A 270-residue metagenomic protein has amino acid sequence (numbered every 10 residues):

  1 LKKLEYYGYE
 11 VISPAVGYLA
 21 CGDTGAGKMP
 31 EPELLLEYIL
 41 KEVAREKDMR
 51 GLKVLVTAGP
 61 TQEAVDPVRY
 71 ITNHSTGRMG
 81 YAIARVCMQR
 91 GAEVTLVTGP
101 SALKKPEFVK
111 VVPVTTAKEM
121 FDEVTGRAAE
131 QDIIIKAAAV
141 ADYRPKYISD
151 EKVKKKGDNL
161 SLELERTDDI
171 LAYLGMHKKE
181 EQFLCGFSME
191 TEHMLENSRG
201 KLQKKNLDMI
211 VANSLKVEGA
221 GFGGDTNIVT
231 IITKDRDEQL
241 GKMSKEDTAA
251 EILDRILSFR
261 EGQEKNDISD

Functional and structural regions predicted by a protein language model:
L1, V68, A84, V124 (+3 more regions): Generic hydrophobic/aromatic pocket-lining and core-packing "Φ" positions
L1-Y18, T24-I39, H177-M209: Short, glycine-/small-residue-rich phosphate/pyrophosphate-handling segment
K2-Y6, D48-T116: Glycine-rich phosphate/diphosphate-binding loop of Rossmann-like nucleotide-binding domains
L4, L36-L52, M120-I134: Short amphipathic alpha-helices and their capping/turn segments at secondary-structure boundaries
V16-L52, T72, K216-D270: Glycine-rich phosphate/pyrophosphate-binding loop and the adjoining helix
T72-R90, V153-L171, N206-A212, Q239-K242 (+2 more regions): Gly/Ser/Thr-rich active-site loops/lids in small-molecule metabolic enzymes that frequently grip phosphoryl groups
T115-S188, E192-G219: Glycine-rich phosphate-binding loop
